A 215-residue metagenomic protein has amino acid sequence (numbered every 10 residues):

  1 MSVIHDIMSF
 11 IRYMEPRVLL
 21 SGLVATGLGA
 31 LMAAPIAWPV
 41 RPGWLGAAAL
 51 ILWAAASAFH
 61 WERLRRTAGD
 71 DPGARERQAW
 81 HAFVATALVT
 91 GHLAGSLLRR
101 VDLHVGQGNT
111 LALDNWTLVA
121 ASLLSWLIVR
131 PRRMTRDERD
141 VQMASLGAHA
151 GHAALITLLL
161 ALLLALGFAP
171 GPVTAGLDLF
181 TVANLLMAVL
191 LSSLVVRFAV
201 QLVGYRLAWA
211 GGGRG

Functional and structural regions predicted by a protein language model:
M1-L19: Short, intrinsically disordered or compositionally biased N-terminal tails of bacterial proteins
R17-G29: Alpha-helical transmembrane segments
G29-M32, A87-R100, A153-F168: Hydrophobic alpha-helical transmembrane segments in multi-pass integral membrane proteins
A30-L52, V105-L124, L185-L190: Alpha-helical transmembrane segments
A30-P39, E62-R65, G95-L103, F168-V173: Juxtamembrane "helix-exit" motif on the non-cytosolic side of transmembrane helices
A56-R66, S125-R133, V182-G215: Alpha-helical transmembrane segments and their immediate juxtamembrane interface regions
D70-W116: Long, highly hydrophobic alpha-helical transmembrane signal-anchor segments
R99-A148: Membrane-proximal helix-loop-helix units in multi-pass membrane proteins
